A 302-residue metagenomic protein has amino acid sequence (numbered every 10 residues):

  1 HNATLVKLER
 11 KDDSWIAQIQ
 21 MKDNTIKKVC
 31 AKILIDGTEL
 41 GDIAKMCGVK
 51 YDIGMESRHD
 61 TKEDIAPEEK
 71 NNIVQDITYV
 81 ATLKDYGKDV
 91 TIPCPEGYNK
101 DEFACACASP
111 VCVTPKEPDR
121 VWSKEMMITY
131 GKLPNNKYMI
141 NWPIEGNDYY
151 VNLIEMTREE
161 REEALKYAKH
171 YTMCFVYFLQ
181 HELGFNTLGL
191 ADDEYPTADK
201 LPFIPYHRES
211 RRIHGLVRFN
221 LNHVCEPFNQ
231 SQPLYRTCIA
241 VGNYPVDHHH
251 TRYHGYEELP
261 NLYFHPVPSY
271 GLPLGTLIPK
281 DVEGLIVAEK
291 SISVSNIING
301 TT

Functional and structural regions predicted by a protein language model:
H1-E9: Beta-sandwich/jelly-roll carbohydrate-recognition scaffolds of carbohydrate-active enzymes
N2, S14-I16, K22-T301: Flavin (FAD/FMN)-binding glycine-rich loop and adjacent Rossmann-like elements that form
